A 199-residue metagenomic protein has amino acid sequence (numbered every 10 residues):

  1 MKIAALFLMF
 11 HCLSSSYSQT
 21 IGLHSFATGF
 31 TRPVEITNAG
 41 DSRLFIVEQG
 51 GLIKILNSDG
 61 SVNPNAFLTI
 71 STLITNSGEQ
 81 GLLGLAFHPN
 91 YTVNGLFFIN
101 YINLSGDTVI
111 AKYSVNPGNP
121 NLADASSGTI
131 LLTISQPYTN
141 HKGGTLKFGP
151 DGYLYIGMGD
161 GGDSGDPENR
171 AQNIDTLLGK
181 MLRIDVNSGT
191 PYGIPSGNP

Functional and structural regions predicted by a protein language model:
M1-T20: Bacterial Sec-dependent N-terminal signal peptides
A5, M9, G51-L52, N169 (+1 more regions): Intrinsically disordered, low-complexity segments enriched in glycine/proline and serine/threonine
C12, T75, P137-Y138, Y153 (+3 more regions): N-terminal hydrophobic or amphipathic segments with adjacent small-residue motifs that include Sec signal peptides
Q19-G165: Acidic, Gly/Ser/Thr-rich repeat motifs that build Ca2+-stabilized beta-propeller blades
I110-N119, N169-N187: Beta-propeller blade signature
I134, H141, P191-P199: Short, surface-exposed recognition loops and adjoining beta-strand edges that mediate ligand/DNA contacts, enriched
F148-Y155, R183-G197: Secondary-structure boundary elements
